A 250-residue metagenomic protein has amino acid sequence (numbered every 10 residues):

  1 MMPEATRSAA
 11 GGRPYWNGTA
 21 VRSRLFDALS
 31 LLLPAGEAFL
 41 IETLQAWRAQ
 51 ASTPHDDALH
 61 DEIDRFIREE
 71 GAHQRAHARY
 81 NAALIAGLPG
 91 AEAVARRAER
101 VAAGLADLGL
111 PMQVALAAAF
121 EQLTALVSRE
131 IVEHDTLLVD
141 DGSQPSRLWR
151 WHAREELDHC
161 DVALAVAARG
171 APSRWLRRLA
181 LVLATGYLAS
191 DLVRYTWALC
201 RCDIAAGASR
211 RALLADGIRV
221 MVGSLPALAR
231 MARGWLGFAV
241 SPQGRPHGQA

Functional and structural regions predicted by a protein language model:
M1-A250: Non-heme di-metal
